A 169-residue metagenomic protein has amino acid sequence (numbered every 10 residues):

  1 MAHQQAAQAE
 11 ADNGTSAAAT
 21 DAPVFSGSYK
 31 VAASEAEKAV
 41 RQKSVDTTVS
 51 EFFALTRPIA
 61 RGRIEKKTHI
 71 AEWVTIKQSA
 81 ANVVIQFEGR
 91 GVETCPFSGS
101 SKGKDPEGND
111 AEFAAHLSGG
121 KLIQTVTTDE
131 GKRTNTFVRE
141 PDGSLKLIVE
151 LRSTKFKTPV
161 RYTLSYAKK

Functional and structural regions predicted by a protein language model:
H3-K169: PEST-like low-complexity, intrinsically disordered acidic/proline/serine-rich tracts that flank trafficking/processing
